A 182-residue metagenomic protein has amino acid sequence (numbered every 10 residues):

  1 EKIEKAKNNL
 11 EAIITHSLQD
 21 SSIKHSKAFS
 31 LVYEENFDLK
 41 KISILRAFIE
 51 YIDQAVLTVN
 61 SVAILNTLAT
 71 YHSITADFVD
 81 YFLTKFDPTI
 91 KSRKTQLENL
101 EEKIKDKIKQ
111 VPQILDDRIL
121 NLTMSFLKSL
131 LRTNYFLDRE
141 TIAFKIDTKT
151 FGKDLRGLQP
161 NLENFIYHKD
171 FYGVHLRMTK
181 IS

Functional and structural regions predicted by a protein language model:
E1-S182: Extended, well-ordered protein cores
